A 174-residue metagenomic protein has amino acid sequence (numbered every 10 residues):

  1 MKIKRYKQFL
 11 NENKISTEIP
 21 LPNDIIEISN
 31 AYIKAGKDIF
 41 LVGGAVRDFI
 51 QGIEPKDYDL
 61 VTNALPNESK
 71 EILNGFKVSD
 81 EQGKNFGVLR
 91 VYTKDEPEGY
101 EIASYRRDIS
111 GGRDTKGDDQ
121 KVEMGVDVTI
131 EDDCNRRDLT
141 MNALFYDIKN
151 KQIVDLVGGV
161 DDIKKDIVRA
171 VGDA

Functional and structural regions predicted by a protein language model:
K2-A174: Catalytic cores of the polymerase beta-like nucleotidyltransferase superfamily and closely associated nucleotide
